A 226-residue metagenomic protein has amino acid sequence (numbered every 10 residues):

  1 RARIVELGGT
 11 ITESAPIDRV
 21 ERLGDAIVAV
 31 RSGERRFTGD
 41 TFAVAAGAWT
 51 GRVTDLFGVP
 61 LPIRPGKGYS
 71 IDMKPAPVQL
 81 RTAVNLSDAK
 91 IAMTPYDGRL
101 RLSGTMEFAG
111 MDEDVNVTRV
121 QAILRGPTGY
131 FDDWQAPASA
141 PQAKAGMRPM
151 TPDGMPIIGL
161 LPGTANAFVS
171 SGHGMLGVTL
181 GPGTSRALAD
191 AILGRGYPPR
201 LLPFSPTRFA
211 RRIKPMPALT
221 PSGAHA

Functional and structural regions predicted by a protein language model:
R1-A2, T12, D114-A122, T179: Short beta-strand to alpha-helix junction loop
R1-D40: Helical element adjacent to the flavin cofactor pocket in flavoenzyme catalytic cores
R3, L56, A191, R195: Active-site catalytic microenvironments for nucleophilic, acid-base chemistry
I17, T38, A48-T50, Q135: Internal nucleotide-binding/catalytic subdomain
F42-P60: Flavin (primarily FAD) binding-site architecture
L56-R64, M73-N166: Active-site lid/adjacent beta-loop-alpha segment flanking the redox-cofactor pocket in flavoenzymes
S87-D88, D112, T128-A226: C-terminal catalytic lobe of FAD-dependent flavoproteins
